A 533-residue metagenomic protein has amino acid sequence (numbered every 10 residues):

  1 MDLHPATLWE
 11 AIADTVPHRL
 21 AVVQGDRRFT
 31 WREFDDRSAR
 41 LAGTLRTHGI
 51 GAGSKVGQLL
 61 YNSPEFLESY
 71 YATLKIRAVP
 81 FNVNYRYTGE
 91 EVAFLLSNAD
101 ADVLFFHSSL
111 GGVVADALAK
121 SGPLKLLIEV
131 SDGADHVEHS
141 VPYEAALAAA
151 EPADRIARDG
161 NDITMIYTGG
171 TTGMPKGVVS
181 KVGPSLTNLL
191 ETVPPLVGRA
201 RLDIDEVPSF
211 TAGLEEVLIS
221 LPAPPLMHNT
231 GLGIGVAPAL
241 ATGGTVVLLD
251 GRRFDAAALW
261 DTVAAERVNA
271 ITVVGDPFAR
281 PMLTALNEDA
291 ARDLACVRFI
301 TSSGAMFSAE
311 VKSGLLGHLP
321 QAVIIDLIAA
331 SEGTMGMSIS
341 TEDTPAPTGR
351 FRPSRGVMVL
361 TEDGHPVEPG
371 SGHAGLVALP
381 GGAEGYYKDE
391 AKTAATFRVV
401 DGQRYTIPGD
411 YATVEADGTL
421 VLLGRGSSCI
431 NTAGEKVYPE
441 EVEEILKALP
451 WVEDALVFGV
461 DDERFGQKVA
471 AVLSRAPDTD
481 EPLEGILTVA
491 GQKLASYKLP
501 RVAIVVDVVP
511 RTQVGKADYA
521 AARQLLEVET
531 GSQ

Functional and structural regions predicted by a protein language model:
M1-L3, D135-D162: Flexible, low-complexity linker/hinge segments
H18, A149-G169, G173-M174, S209-I219: Conserved pre-ATP/AMP-binding loop-to-beta segment of ANL
H18-S63, Y71, T88-A93: Conserved AMP-binding/adenylate-forming core of the ANL superfamily
T30-R32, I163-R201: Conserved AMP-binding A3 loop
T47-H48, A78-A145: Structural core segment of the AMP-binding/adenylate-forming
Y87, A93-F94, L104-F106, L379 (+6 more regions): AMP-binding/adenylate-forming catalytic core of the ANL superfamily
I166, G170, T242-G244, V268-V273 (+3 more regions): Gly/Ser/Thr-rich phosphate-binding loop
N188-P222, M227-A270: Conserved AMP-binding/adenylation subdomain of ANL enzymes
